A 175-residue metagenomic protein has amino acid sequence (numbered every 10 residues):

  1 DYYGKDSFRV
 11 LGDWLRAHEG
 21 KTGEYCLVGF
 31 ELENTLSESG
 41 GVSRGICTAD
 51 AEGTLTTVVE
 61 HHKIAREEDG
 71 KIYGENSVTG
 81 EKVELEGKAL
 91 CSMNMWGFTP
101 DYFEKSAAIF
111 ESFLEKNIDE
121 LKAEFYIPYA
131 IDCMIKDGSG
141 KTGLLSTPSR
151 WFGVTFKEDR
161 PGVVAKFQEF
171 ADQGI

Functional and structural regions predicted by a protein language model:
Y3-W96, P100: Conserved core of the sugar-phosphate nucleotidyltransferase
V58, K105-S106, V163: Residues that scaffold the ATP/ADP-binding catalytic core of kinase and kinase-like folds
T79-E84, D132-T147: Glycine-rich loop/turn
G97, T142-S146, G153: Conserved active-site beta-strand element of glycosyltransferases/polysaccharide synthases
Y102-F103, R160: A generic structural signal for short hydrophobic patches within well-formed alpha-helices
A107-G140: A C-terminal functional module that forms or caps the active site or interfaces directly with catalytic machinery
R160-I175: Long, low-complexity C-terminal extensions of enzymes
